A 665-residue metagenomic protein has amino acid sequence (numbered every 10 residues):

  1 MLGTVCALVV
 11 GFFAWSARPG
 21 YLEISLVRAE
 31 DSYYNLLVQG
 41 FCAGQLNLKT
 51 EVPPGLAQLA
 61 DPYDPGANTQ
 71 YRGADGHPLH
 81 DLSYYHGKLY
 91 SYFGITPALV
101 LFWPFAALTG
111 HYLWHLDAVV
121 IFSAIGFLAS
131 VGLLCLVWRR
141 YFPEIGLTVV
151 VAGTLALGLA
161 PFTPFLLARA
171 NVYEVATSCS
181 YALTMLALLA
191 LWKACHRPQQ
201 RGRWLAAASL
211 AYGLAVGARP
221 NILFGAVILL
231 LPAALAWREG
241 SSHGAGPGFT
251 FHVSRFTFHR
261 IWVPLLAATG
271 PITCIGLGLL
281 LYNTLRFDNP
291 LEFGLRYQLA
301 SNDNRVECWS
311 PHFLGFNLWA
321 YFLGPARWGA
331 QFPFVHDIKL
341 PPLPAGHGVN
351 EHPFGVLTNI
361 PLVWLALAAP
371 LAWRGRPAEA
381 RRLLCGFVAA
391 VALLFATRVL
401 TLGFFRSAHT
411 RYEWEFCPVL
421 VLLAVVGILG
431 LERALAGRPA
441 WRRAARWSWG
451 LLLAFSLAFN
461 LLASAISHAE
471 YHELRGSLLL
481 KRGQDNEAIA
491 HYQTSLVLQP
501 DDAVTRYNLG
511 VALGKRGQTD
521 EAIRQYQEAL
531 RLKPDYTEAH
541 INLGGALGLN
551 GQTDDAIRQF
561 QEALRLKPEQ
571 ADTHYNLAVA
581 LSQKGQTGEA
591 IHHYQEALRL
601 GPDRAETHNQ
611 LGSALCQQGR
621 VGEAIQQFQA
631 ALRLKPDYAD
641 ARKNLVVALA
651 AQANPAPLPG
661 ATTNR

Functional and structural regions predicted by a protein language model:
M1-D485, A490-Y492, L498-L509, Y536-N542 (+4 more regions): Membrane-proximal envelope and lipid/glycan-remodeling enzymes
K481, K515, L549-N550, Q583 (+2 more regions): Register position in tetratricopeptide repeats
I625, Q629, R633, D637-R665: Terminal, low-structured helical/coil segments at or just beyond the last alpha-helical repeat
